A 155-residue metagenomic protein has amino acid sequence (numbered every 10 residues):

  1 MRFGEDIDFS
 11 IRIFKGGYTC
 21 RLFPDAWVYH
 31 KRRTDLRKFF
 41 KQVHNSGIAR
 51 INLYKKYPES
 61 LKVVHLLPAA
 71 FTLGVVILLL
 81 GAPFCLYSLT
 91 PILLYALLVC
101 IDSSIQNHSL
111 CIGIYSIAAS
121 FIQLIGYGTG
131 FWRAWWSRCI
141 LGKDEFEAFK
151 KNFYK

Functional and structural regions predicted by a protein language model:
M1-G4, G47, G130, K143-E147: Glycine-centered small-residue hotspots that permit tight backbone geometry or close packing
M1-L61: Catalytic donor/gating beta->alpha subdomain of glycosyltransferases that bind UDP-sugars
K41-H44, L67, P91-Y95: Alpha-helix N-cap/helix-start motif at coil-to-helix transitions, marked by capping-box chemistry
K62-H65, F71: Anionic, Ser/Thr-rich low-complexity intrinsically disordered regions
F71-L141: Membrane-embedded multi-pass helical conduit in multi-pass membrane proteins, especially envelope-biosynthetic
C139-K155: Short linear elements at protein peripheries
